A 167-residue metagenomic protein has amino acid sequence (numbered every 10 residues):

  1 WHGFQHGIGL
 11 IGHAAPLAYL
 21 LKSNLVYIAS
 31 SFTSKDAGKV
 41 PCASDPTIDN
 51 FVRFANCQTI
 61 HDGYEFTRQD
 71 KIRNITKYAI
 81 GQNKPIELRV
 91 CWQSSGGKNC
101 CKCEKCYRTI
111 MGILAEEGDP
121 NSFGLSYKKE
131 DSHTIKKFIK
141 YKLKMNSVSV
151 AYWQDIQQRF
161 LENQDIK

Functional and structural regions predicted by a protein language model:
W1-K167: Nucleotide-activated chemistry modules centered on ATP-dependent adenylation/adenylyltransferase
